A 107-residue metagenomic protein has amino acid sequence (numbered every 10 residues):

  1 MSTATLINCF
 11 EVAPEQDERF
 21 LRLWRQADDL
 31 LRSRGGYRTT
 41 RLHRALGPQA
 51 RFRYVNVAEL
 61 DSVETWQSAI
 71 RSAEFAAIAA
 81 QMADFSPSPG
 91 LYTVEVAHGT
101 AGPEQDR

Functional and structural regions predicted by a protein language model:
M1-A4, R41-F52, I78-R107: Glycine-rich beta-strand-turn "strand-cap" elements at beta-sheet edges
S2, R22, R34-G35, A50: Generic secretory/membrane-interface signal
A4-E11, R41-I70: Short, well-ordered beta-strand segments in beta-rich or mixed alpha/beta enzyme and ligand-binding folds
E11-L21: Short, surface-exposed ligand-recognition loops at beta-strand->loop->(often short) alpha-helix junctions that present
V12-P14, S62, V96-H98: Non-catalytic surface loops within mature trypsin-like serine protease
Q16-D17, D29-S33, R44-G47: Intrinsically disordered, low-complexity segments enriched in polar/charged residues with Gly/Pro, especially when
R25-R38, E59-T93: An amphipathic, aromatic/His-enriched active-site/gating alpha helix that lines ligand/cofactor pockets
